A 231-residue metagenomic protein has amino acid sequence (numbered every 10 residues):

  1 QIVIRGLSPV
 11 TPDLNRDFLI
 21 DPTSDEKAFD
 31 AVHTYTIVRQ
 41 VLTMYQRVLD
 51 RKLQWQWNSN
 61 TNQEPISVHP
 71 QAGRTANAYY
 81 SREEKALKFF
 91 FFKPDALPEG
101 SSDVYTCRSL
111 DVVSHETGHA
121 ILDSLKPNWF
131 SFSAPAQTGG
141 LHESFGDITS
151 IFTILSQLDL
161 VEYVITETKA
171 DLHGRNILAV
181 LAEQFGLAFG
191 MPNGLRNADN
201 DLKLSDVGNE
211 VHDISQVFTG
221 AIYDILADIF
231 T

Functional and structural regions predicted by a protein language model:
Q1-D30: Non-catalytic architectural context of zinc metalloproteases
A28, I37-V113, L122-T231: Zinc-dependent metallohydrolase catalytic domains
H33: Glycan-recognition patch characteristic of GH18 chitinases/ENGases and related GlcNAc/peptidoglycan-binding proteins
E116: Walker B catalytic acidic pair
